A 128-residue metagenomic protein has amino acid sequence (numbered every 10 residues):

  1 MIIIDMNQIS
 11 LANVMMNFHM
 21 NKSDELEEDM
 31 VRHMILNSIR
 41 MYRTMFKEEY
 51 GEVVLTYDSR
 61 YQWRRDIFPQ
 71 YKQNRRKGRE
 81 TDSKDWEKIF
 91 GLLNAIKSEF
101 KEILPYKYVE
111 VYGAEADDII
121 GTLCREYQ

Functional and structural regions predicted by a protein language model:
M1-Y127: Noncatalytic, basic helical substrate-engagement surface that gates or grips nucleic-acid strands
